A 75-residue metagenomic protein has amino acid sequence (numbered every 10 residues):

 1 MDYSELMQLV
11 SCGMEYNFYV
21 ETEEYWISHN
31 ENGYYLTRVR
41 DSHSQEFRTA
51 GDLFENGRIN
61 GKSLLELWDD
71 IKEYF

Functional and structural regions predicted by a protein language model:
M1-Y19: Negatively charged, low-complexity tracts enriched in Asp/Glu with abundant Ser/Thr
E5, E46-F75: Mixed-charge, Lys/Arg-enriched low-complexity segments
Q8, W26-I27: Intrinsically disordered, low-complexity segments enriched in glycine/proline and serine/threonine
E21-E23: Short strand-coil-strand connectors
S28-L53: Acidic, low-complexity, intrinsically disordered interaction modules
